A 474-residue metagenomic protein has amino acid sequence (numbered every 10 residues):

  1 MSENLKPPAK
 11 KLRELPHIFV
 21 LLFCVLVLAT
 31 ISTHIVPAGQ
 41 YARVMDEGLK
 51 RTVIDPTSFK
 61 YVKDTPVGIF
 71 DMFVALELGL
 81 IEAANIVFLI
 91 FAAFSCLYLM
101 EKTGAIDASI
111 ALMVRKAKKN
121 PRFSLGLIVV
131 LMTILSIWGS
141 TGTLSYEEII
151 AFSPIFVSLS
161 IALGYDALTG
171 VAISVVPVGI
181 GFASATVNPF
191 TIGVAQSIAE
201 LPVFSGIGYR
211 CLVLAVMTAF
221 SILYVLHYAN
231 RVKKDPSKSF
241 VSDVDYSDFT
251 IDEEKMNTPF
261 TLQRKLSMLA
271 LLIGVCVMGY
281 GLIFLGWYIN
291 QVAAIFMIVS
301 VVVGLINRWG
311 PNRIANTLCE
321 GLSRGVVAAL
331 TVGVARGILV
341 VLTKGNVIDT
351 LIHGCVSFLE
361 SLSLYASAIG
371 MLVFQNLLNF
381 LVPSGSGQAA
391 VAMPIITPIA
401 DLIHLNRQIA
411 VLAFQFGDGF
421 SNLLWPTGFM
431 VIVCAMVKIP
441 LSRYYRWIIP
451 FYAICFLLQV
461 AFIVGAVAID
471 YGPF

Functional and structural regions predicted by a protein language model:
S2-F19, V44-D46, I54, G208-T317 (+2 more regions): Long, contiguous bundles of hydrophobic transmembrane helices that form the permeation core of multi-pass
A9-H17, F152-S242, N257-K265, N406 (+3 more regions): Membrane-core helix-loop-helix motifs of multi-pass transport proteins
I18-V27, T52-A108, K116, W287-T350: Core transmembrane alpha-helical segments of multi-pass membrane transporters/permeases
F19-I35, I90-Y98, L131-S136, G181 (+6 more regions): Hydrophobic core segments of alpha-helical transmembrane domains in multi-pass membrane transport and ion-translocation
L78, A108-K118, S158-A162, N316-R324 (+3 more regions): Short amphipathic alpha-helical coupling elements at transmembrane boundaries
E82-I86, L97-A108, L135-A151, G181-V187 (+5 more regions): Short helix-coil transition sites and intra-membrane helix breaks within transmembrane domains of multi-pass
I90-F91, N120-I155, V332-G337, L342 (+2 more regions): Hydrophobic alpha-helical transmembrane segments of multi-pass integral membrane proteins, predominantly secondary
G104-K118, I198, K234-V241, R313 (+3 more regions): Flexible loop linkers connecting adjacent transmembrane helices in multi-pass alpha-helical membrane transporters
